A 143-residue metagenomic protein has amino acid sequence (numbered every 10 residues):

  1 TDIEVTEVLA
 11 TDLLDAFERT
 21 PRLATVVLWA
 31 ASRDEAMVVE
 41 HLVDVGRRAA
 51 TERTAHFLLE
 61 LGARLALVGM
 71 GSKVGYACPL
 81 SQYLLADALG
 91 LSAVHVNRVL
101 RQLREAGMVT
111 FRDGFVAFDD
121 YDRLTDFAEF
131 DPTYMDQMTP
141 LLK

Functional and structural regions predicted by a protein language model:
T1-T11: Ligand-binding loop in jelly-roll beta-barrel domains
L9, F17-T20, A128: Short, flexible helix/strand-to-coil boundary loops that buttress conserved ligand/catalytic motifs in alpha/beta
A10-T11, P21, R48, Y121: Alpha-helix N-cap/helix-start capping motif
L13-L14, L124: A generic structural signal for short hydrophobic patches within well-formed alpha-helices
E18-G90: Polybasic "coupling" helices that flank or enter modular domains
A63-K143: Phosphate-/nucleic-acid-contacting segments
